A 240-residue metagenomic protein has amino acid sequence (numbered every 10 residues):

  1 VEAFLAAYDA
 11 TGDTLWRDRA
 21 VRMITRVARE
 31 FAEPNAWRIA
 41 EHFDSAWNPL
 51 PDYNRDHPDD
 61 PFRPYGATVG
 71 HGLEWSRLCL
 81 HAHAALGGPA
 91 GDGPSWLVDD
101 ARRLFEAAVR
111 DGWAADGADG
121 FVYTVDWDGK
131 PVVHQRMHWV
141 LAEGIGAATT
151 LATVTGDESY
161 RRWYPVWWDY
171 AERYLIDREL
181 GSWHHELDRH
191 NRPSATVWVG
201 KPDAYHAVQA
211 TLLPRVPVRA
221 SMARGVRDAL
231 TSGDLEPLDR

Functional and structural regions predicted by a protein language model:
V1-R240: Glycan-recognition and catalytic cores of secretory/periplasmic carbohydrate-active enzymes
